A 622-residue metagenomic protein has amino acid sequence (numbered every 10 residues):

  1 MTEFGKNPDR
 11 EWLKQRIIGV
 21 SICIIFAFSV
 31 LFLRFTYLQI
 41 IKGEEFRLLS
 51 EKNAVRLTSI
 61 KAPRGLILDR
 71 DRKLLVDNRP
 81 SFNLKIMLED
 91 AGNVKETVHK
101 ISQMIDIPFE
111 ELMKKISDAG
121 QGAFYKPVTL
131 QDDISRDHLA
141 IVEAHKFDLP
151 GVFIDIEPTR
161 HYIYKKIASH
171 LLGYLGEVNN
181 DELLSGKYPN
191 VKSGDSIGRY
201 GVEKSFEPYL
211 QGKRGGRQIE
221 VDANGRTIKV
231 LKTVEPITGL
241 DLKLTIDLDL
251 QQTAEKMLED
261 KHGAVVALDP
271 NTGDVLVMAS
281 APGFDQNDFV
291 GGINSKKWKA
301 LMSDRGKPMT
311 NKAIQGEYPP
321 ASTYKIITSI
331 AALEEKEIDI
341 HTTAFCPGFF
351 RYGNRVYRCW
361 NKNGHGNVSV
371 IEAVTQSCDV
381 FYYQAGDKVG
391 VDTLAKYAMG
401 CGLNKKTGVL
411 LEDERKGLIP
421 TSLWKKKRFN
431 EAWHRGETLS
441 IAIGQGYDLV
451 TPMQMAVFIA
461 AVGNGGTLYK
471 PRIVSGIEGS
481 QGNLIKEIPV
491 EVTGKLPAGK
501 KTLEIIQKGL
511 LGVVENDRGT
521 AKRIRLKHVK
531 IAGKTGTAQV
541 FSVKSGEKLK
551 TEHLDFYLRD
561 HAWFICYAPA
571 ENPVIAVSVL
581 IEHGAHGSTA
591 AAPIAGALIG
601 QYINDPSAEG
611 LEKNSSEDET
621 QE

Functional and structural regions predicted by a protein language model:
M1-S295, P308, E317, D339 (+8 more regions): Periplasmic/cell-envelope proteins involved in peptidoglycan metabolism and beta-lactam response
T2-P8, V76, G120, V221-L231 (+4 more regions): Beta-lactam-recognizing serine transpeptidase/beta-lactamase-like catalytic domain environment
